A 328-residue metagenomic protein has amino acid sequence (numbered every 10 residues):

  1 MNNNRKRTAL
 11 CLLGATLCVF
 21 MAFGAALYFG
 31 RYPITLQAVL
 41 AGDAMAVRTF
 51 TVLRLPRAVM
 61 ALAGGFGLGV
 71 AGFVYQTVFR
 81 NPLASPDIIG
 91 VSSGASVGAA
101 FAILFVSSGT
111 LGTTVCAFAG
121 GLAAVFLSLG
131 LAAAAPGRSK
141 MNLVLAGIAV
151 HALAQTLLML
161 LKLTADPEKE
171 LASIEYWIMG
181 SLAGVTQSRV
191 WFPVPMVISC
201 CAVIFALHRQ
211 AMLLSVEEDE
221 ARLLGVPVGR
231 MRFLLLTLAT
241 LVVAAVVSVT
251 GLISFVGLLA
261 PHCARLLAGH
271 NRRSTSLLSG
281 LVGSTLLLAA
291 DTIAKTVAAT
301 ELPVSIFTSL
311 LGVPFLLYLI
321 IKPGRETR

Functional and structural regions predicted by a protein language model:
M1-R328: Alpha-helical transmembrane segments in inner-membrane proteins
